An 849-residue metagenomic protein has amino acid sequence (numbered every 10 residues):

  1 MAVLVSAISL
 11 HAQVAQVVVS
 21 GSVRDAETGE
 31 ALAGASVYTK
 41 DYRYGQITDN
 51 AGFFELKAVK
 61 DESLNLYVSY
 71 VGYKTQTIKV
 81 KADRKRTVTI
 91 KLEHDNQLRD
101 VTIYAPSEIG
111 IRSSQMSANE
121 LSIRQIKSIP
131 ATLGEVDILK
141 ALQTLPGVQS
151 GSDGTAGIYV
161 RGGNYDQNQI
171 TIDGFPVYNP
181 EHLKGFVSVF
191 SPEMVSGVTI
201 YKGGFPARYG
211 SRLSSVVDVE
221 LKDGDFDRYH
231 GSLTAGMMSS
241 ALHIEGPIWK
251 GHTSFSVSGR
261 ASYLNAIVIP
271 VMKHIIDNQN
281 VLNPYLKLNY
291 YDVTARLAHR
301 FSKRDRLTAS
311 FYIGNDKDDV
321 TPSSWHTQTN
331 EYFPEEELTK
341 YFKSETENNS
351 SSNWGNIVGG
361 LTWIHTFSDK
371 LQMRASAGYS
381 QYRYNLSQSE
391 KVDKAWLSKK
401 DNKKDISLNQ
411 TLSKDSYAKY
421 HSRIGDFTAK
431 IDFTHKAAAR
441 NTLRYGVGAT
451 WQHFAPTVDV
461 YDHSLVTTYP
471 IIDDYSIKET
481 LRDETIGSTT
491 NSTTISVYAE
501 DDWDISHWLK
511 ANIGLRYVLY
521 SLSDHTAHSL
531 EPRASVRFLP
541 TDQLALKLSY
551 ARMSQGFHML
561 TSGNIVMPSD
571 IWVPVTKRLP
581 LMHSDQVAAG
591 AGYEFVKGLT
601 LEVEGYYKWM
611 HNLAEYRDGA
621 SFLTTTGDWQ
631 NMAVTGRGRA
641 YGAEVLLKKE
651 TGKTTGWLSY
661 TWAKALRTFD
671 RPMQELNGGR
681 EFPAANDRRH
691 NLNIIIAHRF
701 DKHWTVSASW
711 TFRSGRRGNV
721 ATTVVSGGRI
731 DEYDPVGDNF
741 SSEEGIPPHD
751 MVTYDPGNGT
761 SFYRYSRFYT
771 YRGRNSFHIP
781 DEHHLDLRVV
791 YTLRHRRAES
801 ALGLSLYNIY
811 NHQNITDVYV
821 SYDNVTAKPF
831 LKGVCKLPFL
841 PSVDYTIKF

Functional and structural regions predicted by a protein language model:
A12-D100, W508: Periplasm-facing N-terminal accessory domains of Gram-negative outer-membrane beta-barrel systems
K74, R86, Y104, I109-F205 (+2 more regions): Periplasmic N-terminal accessory/gating domains of Gram-negative outer-membrane beta-barrel systems
G236-A261, N278-S323, S351-A375: Transmembrane beta-barrel wall of Gram-negative outer-membrane proteins
A298-D316, N349-D524, E602, W657: Face-selective signature of the C-terminal outer-membrane beta-barrel domain
D426-T428, P580, T600-S659, R689-N691 (+3 more regions): Outer membrane beta-barrel strand-and-loop segments of large Gram-negative receptors, especially TonB-dependent
D542-V587, Y607-Q630, R671, S709-T723 (+1 more regions): Surface-exposed extracellular loop regions of Gram-negative outer-membrane beta-barrel proteins, predominantly
Y607-W609, N631-T722: Gram-negative outer-membrane beta-barrel transporters
H703, F712-S766, P780-D786, V790-F849: C-terminal beta-signal and adjacent terminal beta-strands/loops of Gram-negative outer-membrane beta-barrel proteins
